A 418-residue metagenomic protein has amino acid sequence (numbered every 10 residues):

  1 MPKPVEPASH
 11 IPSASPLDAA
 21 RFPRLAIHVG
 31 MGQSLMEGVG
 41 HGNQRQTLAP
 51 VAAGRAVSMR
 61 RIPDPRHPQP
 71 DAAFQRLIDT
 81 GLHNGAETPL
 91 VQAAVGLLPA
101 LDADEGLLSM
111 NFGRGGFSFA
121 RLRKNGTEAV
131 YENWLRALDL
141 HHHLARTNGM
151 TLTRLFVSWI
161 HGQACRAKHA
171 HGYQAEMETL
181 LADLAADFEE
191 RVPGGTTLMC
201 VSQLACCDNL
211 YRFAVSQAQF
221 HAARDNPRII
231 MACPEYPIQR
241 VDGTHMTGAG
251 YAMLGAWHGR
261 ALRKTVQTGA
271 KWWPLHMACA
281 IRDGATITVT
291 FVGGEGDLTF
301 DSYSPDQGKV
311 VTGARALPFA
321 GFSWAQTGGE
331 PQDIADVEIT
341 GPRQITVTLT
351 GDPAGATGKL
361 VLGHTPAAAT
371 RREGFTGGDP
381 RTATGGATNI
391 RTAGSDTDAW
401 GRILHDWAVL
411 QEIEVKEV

Functional and structural regions predicted by a protein language model:
P2-V418: Cell-envelope and extracellular/periplasmic
